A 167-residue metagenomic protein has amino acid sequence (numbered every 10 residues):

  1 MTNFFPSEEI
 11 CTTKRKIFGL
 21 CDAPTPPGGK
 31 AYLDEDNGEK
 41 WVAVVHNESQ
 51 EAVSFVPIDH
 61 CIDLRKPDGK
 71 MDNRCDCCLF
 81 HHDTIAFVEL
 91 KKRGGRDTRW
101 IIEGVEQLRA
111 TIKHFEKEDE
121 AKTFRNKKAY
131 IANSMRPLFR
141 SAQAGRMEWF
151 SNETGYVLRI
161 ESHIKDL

Functional and structural regions predicted by a protein language model:
M1-G38: N-terminal intrinsically disordered, cationic/polar leader segments that include organellar targeting peptides
N3-R15, N126-L167: Domain-level recognition of nuclease-like catalytic cores that cleave nucleotide substrates
E35-E39, E48, L90-G94, A121: A broad, low-specificity signal for short, low-complexity segments enriched in glycine/proline and polar/charged
D36, A43-H81: Active-site metal-binding core of divalent-cation-utilizing nuclease and nuclease-like domains
C77-L79, T84-G94: Conserved catalytic cores of phosphodiester-cleaving nucleases, focusing on short active-site segments
F80, E118-A121, E153: Alpha-helix C-cap/termination motif
T98-M135: Catalytic cores of nucleic-acid endonucleases
